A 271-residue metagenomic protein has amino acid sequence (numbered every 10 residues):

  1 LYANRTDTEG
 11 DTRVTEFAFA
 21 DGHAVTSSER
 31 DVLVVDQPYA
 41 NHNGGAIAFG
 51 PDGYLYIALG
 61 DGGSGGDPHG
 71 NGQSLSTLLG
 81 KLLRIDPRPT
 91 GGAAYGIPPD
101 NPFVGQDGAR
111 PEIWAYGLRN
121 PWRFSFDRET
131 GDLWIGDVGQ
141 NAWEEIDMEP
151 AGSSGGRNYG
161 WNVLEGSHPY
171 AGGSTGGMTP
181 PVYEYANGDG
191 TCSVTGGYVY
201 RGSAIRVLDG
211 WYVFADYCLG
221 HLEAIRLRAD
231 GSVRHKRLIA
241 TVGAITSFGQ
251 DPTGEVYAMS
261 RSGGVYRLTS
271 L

Functional and structural regions predicted by a protein language model:
L1-G66, R123-F126, G131-G139, W143 (+2 more regions): Acidic, Gly/Ser/Thr-rich repeat motifs that build Ca2+-stabilized beta-propeller blades
F17-P38, L75-N120, T130, G172-D189 (+1 more regions): Blade-edge beta-strand/turn elements of extracellular beta-propeller and related beta-sheet repeat scaffolds
L59-D61, D86, E165: Short, small-residue-rich loop/turn micro-motifs
P68-L75: Short turn/helix-capping motifs enriched in Asx and small/polar residues
P89, P150-G177: Mobile, glycine-enriched helix-loop/loop "lid" segments at the mouths of ligand-binding/catalytic clefts that gate
I146: Acidic/polar, glycine-anchored loop/turn motif associated with catalytic or activation segments that engage anionic
A244-S247: Repeated scaffold domains used in trafficking and secretory/extracellular systems, primarily beta-propellers
